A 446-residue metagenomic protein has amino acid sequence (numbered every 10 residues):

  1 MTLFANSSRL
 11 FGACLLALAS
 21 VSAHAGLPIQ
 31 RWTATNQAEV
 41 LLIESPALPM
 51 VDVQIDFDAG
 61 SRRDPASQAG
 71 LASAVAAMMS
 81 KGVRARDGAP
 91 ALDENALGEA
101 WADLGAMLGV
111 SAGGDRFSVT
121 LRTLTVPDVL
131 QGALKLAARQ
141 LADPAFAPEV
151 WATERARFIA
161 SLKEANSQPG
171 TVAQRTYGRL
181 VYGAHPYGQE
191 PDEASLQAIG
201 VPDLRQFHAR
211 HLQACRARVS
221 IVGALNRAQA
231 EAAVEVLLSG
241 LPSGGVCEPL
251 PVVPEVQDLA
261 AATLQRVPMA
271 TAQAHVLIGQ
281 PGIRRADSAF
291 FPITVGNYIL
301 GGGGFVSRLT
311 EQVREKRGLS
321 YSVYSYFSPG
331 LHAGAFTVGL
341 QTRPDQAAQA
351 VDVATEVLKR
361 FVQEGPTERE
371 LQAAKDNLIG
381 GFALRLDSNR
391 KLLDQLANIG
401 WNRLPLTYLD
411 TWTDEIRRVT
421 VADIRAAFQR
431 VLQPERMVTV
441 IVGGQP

Functional and structural regions predicted by a protein language model:
T2-C14: Bacterial N-terminal signal peptides that target proteins for export
F11, L48-M50, A112-R116, L212-A214 (+3 more regions): Short, solvent-exposed loop/turn segments at the edges of secondary structure
S20-S22: N-terminal signal peptide c-region/cleavage motif recognized by signal peptidases
H24-P49: N- or domain-start disorder-to-order transition segments that initiate the globular core
I29, Q54-L121, P186, E190 (+1 more regions): M16/MPP (pitrilysin/insulinase) zinc-metallopeptidase core fold and M16-derived inactive scaffolds
T33, A96-E248, K316-R317, S322-P446: Charge-rich, well-structured scaffold segments of protease-associated domains
S45, Q54-D56, V246-V306: His/Glu-based metal-binding/catalytic segments typifying zinc-dependent metallopeptidases
